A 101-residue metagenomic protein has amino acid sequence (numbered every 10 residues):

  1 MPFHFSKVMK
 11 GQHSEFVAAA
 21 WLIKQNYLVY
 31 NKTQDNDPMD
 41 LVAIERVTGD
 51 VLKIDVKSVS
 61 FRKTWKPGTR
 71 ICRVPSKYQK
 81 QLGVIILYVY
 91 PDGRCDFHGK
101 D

Functional and structural regions predicted by a protein language model:
M1-P38, V42-D101: Mixed-charge (Asp/Glu-Lys/Arg
